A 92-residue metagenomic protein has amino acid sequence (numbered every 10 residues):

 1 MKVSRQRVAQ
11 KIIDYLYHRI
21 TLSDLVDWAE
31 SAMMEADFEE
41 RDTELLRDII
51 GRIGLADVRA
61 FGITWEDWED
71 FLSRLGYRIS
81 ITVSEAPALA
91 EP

Functional and structural regions predicted by a protein language model:
M1-P92: Acidic, Ser/Pro/Thr-rich low-complexity regulatory regions and the short amphipathic helical interaction modules they
